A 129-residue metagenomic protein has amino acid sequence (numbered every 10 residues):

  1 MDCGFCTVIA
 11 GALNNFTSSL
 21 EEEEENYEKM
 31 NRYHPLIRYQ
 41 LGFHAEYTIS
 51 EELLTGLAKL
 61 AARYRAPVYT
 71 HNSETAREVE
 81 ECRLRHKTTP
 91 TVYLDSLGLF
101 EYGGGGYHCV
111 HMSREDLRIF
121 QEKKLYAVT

Functional and structural regions predicted by a protein language model:
D2-V110: Metal-coordinating catalytic core of metallo-dependent amide/deamination hydrolases
L99-T129: Active-site-adjacent C-terminal substructures of enzyme catalytic domains
